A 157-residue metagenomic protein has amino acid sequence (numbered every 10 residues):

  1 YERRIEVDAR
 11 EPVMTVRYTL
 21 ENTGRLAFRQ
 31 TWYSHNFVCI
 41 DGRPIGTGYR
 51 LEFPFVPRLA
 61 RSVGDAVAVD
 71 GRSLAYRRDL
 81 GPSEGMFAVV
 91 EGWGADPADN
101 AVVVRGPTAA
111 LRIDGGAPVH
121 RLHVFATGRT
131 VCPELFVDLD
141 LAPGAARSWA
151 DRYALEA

Functional and structural regions predicted by a protein language model:
Y1-D41: Acidic, contiguous internal or C-terminal segments within carbohydrate-active enzymes that form a structured patch used
Y1-I5, L51, A109-G115: Broad, structure-driven detector of short, well-ordered beta-strand segments within folded domains
R3-E6, F136-L141: Beta-strand-rich interaction surfaces with strong enrichment in secreted/lumenal proteins
E6, F37, P57, G115-R121: A short, sequence-level motif marking secondary-structure junctions
V13-Y18, L141-E156: Short Pro-Gly-centered flexible turn/kink motifs
A27-R29, N36-A110: Active-site/ligand-binding surface loops and adjacent short beta/alpha elements that line catalytic pockets across
P118-T130: Short, basic/aromatic beta-hairpin or loop at an interaction surface
